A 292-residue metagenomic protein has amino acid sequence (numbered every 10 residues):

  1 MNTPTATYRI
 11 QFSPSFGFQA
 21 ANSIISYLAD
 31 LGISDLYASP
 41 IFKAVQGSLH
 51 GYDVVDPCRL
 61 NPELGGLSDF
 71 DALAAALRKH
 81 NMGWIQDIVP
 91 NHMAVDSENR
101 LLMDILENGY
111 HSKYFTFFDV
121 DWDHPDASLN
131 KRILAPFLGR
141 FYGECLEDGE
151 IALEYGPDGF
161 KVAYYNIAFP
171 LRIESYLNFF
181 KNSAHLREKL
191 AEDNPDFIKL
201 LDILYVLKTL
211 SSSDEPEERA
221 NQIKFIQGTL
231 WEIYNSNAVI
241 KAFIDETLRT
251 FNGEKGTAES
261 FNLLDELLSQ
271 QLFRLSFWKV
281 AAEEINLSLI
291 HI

Functional and structural regions predicted by a protein language model:
M1-I290: Catalytic cores of glycan-processing enzymes that make or break glycosidic bonds
